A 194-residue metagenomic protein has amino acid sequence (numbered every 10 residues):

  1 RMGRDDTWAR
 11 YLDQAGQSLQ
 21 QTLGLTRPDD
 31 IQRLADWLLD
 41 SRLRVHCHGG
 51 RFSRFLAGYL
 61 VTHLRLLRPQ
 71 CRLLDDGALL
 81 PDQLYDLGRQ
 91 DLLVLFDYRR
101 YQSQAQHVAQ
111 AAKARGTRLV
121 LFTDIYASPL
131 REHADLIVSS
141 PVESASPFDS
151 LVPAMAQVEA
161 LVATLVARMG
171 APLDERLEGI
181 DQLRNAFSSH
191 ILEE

Functional and structural regions predicted by a protein language model:
R1-D30: HTH-adjacent hinge/linker in prokaryotic transcriptional regulators
G16-L19, L23, R42, L165 (+1 more regions): Structural signal for hydrophobic packing residues in well-ordered secondary-structure cores of soluble enzyme domains
L39-A167: Glycine-rich phosphate-binding loops that contact phosphosugars or nucleotide phosphates
A171-E194: A short, charged, Gly/Pro-tolerant segment at domain boundaries
